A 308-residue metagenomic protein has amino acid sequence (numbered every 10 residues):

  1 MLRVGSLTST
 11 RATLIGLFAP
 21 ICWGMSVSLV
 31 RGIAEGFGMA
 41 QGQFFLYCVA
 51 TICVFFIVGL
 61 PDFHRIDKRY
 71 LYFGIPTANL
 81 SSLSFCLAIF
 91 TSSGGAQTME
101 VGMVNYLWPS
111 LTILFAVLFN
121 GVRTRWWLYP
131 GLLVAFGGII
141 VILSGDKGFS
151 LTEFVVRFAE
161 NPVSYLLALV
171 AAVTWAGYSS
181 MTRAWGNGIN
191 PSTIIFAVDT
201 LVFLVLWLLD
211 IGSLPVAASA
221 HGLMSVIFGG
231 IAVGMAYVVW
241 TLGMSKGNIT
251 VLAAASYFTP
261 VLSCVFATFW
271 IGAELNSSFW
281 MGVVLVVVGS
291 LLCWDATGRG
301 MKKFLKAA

Functional and structural regions predicted by a protein language model:
M1-Q41, G137, S150-A184, F266 (+1 more regions): Glycine-/small-residue-enriched transmembrane alpha-helix faces in small-molecule transporters and effluxers
L2-G5, F45-C48, G222, S256-A308: C-terminal-most transmembrane helix of multi-pass membrane proteins
R11-I15, F37-I57, Y72, G131-G137 (+3 more regions): Hydrophobic alpha-helical transmembrane segments of multi-pass integral membrane proteins, especially transporters
I21-G24, S28, F55, I75-N79 (+9 more regions): Hydrophobic/small/kink-forming positions within alpha-helical transmembrane segments of polytopic membrane proteins
C22-L29, P61-M99, V104, V141 (+1 more regions): Specific transmembrane alpha-helical segments of multi-pass solute transporters/efflux pumps, especially DMT/EamA
I33, G42, A88, L118-T124 (+5 more regions): Hydrophobic/aromatic residues within transmembrane alpha-helices of multi-pass small-molecule transporters
Q41-T51, F90-G121, I249-T268: Specific alpha-helical transmembrane segments that line the substrate/conduction pathway and gating interfaces
D67-Y70, A96-N105, G121-V141, P162-S164 (+2 more regions): Loop-to-transmembrane alpha-helix entry segments
